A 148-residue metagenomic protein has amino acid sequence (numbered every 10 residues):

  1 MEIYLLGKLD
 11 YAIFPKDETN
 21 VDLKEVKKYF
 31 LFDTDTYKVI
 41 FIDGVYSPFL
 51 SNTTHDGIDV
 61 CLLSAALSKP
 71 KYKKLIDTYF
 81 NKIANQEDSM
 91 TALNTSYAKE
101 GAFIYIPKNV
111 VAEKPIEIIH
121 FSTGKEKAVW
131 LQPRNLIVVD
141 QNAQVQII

Functional and structural regions predicted by a protein language model:
M1-I148: Glycine-rich and polybasic anion-binding loops at the starts of cofactor/ligand-binding domains
